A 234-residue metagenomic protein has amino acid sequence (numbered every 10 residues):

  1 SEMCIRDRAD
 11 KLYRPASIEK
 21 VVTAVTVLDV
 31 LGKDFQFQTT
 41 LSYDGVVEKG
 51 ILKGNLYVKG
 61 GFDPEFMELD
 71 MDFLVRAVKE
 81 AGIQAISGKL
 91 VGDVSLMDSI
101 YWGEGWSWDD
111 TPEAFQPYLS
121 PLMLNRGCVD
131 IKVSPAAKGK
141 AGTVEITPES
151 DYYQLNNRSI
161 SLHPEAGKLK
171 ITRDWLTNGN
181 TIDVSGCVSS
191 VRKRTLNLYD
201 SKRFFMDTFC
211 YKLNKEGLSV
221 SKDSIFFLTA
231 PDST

Functional and structural regions predicted by a protein language model:
M3-C4: Short, small-residue-biased leader/transition segments that mark boundaries at the very start of proteins
R8-Y13, T195: A short glycine/serine-rich beta->alpha loop
D10-L12, I18, Q38, N55: A common structural microfeature
Y13-V27: Active/ligand-binding-proximal structured segments within catalytic/core domains that scaffold catalytic residues
V30-T234: Conserved serine DD-peptidase/penicillin-binding transpeptidase domain and beta-lactam-recognizing active-site
